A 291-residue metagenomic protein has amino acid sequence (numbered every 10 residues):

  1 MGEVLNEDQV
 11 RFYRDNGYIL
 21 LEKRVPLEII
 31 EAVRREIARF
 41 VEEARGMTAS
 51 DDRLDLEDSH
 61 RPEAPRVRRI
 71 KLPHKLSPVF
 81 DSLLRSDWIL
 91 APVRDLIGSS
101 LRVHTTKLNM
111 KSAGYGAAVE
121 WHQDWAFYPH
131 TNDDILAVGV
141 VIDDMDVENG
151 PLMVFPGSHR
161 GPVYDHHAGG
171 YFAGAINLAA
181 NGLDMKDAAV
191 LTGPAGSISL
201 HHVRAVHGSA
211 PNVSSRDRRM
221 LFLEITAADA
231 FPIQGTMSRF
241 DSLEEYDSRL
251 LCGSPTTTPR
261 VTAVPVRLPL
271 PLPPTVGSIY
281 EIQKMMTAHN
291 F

Functional and structural regions predicted by a protein language model:
M1-D15, E22-W121, A126-H130, C252: Non-heme Fe(II)-dependent double-stranded beta-helix
R11, M145-A210, A230: Double-stranded beta-helix
E43, M47, D55, R204-F291: Non-heme Fe(II)/2-oxoglutarate
L76, H104, D134, E148-G150 (+2 more regions): Residues that flank catalytic or metal-binding motifs in active/ligand-binding sites
L96, H122, P129-V147, T192-G193 (+2 more regions): Short, conserved beta-strand element in jelly-roll/cupin
L108-Y115, W125-A126, D133-D134, I142-V147 (+1 more regions): Short acidic/polar capping segments at secondary-structure boundaries
V119-Q123, V140, I176-D184: Active-site glycine-rich loop that binds ribose-phosphate moieties when present
